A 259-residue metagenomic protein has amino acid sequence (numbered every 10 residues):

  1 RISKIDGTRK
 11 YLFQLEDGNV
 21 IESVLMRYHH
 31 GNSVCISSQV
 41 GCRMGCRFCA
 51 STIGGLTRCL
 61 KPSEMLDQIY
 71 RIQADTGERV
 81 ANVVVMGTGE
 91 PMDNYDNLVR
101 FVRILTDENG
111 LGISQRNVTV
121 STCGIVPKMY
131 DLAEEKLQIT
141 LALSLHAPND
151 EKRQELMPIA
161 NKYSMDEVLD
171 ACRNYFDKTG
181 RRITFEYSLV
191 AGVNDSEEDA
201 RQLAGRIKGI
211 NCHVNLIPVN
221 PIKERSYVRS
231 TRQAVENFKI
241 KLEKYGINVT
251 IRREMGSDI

Functional and structural regions predicted by a protein language model:
R1-S38, I69-G77: N-terminal [4Fe-4S]-dependent radical SAM core
S3, S37-S38, S51, S121 (+1 more regions): Short linear Ser/Thr-Pro motifs
R27-E64: Canonical Radical SAM [4Fe-4S] cluster-binding loop centered on the CxxxCxxC motif and its immediate flanking residues
I53-N82: Conserved alpha-helical substructure of the radical SAM core
Q73-A74, E78-N82, G87-Y245: Conserved AdoMet/S-adenosylmethionine-binding subsite of the radical SAM
L216, I251-R253: A structural preference for short, hydrophobic beta-strand core positions in alpha/beta folds
G246, E254-I259: Radical SAM enzyme core and accessory elements
